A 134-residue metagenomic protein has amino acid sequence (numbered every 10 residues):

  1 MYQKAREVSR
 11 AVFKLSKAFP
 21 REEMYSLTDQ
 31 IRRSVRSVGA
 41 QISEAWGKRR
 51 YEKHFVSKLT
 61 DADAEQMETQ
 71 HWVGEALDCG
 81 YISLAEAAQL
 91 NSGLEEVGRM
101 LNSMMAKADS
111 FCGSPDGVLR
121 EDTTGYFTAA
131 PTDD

Functional and structural regions predicted by a protein language model:
M1-D134: Amphipathic alpha-helical assembly/interaction segments
